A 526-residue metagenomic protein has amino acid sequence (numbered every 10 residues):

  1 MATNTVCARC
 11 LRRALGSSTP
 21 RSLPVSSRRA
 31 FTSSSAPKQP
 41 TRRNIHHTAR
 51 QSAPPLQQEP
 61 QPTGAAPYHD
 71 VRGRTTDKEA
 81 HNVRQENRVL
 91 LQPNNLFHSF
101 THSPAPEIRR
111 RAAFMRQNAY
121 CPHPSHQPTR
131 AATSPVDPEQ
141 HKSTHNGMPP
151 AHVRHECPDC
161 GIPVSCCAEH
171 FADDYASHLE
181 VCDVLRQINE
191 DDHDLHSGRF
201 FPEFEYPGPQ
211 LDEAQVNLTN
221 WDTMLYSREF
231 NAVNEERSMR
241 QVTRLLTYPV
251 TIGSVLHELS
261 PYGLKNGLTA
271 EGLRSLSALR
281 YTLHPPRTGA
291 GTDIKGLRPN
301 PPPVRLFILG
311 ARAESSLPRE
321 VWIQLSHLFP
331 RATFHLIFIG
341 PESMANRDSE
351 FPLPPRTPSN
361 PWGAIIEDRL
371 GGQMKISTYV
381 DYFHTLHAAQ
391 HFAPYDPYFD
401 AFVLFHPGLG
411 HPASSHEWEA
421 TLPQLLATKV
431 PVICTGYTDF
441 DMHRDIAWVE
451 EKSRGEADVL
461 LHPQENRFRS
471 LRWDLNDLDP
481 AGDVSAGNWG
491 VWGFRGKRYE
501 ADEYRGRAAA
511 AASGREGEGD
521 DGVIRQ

Functional and structural regions predicted by a protein language model:
M1-Q85, L96-F100, P104, I108-R109: N-terminal mitochondrial targeting presequence
Q92, P106, R111-R116, A176-A401 (+2 more regions): Positively charged, amphipathic N-terminal segments that serve as targeting/anchoring signals
T101-A112, H123, P128, Q140-M148 (+2 more regions): Short, intrinsically disordered, charge-biased short linear motifs at domain edges
M115-N118, R154, P163, L179: Residues immediately within or flanking Cys/His clusters that coordinate Zn2+ in small zinc-binding modules
N118-P124, C157, C182: Short cysteine-rich clusters marking metal-coordination/redox-active sites
T129-R130, S165-C166, E314-L317, M344-R347 (+2 more regions): Eukaryotic short linear interaction motifs
S143-H145, D159-D183: Cys/His-coordinated zinc-finger cores
E350-Q526: Domain-level detector for long C-terminal conserved domains
